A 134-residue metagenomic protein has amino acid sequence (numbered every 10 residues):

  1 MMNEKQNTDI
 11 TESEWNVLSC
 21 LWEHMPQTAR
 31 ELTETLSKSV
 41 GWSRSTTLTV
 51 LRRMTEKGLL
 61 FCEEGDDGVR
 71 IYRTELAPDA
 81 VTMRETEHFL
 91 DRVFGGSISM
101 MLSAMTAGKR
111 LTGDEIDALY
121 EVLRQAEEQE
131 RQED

Functional and structural regions predicted by a protein language model:
T8-S13, G65-R84: Short, cationic-aromatic polyanion-contact patches
E12-C20, E31, M100: Pre-recognition alpha-helix immediately N-terminal to the DNA-recognition helix within helix-turn-helix or winged-helix
Q27-T35: Short acidic, hydrophobic short linear motifs in intrinsically disordered regions
E34-S43: Short helix-coil junctions and helix-kink-helix linkers
L48-R52: Short, hydrophobic-biased segments on the C-terminal half of alpha helices that form "recognition helices"
G58: Glycine-centered, phosphate/nucleic-acid-interacting loop/turn motifs that mediate DNA/RNA or nucleotide
L76-M101: Conserved segment of winged-helix/HTH DNA-binding domains
A107-D134: C-terminal regulatory/oligomerization modules of transcriptional regulators
